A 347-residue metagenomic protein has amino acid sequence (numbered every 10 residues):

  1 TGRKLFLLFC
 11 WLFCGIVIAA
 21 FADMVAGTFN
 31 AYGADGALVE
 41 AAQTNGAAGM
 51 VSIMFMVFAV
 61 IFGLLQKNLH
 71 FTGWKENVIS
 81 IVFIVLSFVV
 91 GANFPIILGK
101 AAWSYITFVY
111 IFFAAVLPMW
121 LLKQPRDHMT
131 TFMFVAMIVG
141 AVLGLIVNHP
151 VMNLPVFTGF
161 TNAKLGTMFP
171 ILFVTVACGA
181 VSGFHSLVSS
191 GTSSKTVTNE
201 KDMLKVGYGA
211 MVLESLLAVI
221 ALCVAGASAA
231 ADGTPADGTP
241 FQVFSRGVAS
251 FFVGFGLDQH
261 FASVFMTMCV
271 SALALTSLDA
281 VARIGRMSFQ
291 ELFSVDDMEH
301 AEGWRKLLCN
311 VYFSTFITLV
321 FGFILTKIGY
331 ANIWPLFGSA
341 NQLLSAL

Functional and structural regions predicted by a protein language model:
T1-N68, E76-P95, T239-A249, A274-E291: Hydrophobic transmembrane alpha-helices that form the core helical bundles of multi-pass secondary transporters
T1-R3, H128, S193-L204, E291-E299: Juxtamembrane helix-boundary/capping and inter-helix hinge elements in multi-pass membrane proteins
G2, F9, G46-V90, K100-V147 (+2 more regions): Membrane-interface loop-to-helix entry segments
G2-C14, G209-S215, H260-A262, E291-K327: Loop-to-transmembrane helix boundary motifs in multi-pass membrane proteins
I16-L38, G63-H70, V89-L98, A114-Q124 (+6 more regions): Transmembrane helix-loop junctions in multi-pass membrane proteins
G46-V51, K100-A102, T161-I171, V253-V264 (+2 more regions): Membrane-interfacial loop-to-helix junctions in multi-pass transporters
K100-L117, M129, G140-P150, F160-E200 (+3 more regions): Hydrophobic, membrane-embedded alpha-helices of multi-pass small-molecule transporters
L145-G159, G209-G247: Extracellular/periplasmic helix-exit of transmembrane alpha-helices
